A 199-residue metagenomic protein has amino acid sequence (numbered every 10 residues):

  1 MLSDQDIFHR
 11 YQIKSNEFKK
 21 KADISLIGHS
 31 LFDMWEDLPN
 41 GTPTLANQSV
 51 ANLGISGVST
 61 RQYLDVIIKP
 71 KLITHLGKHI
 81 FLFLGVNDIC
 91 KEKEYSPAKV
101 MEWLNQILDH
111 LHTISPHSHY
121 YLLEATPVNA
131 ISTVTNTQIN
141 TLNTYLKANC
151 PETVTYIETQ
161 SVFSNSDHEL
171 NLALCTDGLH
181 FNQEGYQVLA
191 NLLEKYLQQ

Functional and structural regions predicted by a protein language model:
L2-Q106, N129-I131, T135-N140: Conserved SGNH/GDSL esterase-like catalytic core that processes O-acyl groups on lipids and polysaccharides
W35-E36, I68, H112, T144-P151: Class I S-adenosyl-L-methionine
N52-G54, L122, E158: Structural signal for conserved beta-strand scaffold positions within catalytic alpha/beta enzyme cores
F83, L123-E124, Q160: Alpha/beta-hydrolase-fold catalytic nucleophile elbow
I107-L111: Hydrophobic positions in alpha-helices of CheY-like receiver
S115-H119: A short helix->loop->beta-strand "cap" motif at the edges of active sites that frequently abuts
P127-Q199: Catalytic His-Asp segment of secreted/periplasmic serine-dependent ester chemistry enzymes
